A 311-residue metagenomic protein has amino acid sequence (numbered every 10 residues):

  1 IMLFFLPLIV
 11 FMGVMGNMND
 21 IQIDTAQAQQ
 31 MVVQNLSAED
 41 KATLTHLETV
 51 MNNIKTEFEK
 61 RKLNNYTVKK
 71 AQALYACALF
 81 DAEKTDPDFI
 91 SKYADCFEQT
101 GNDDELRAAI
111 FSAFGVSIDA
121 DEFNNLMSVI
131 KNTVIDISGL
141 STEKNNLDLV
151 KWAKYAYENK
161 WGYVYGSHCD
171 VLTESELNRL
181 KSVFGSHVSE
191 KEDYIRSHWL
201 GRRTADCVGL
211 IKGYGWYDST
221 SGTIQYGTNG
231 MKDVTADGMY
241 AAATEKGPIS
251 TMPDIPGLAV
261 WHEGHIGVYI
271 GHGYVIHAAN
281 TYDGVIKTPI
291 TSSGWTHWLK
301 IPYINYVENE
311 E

Functional and structural regions predicted by a protein language model:
I1-A156, E310-E311: Membrane-proximal envelope biogenesis segments
L6, S292-E311: Low-complexity, Gly/Ser/Thr/Pro-rich intrinsically disordered linker/tail segments
E83-D86, D218-G222: Short helix-capping/linker segments at secondary-structure and domain boundaries
N132-T220, E263-H265, I276-A278: N-terminal capping segments
D170, Y282, N305: Residue-level detector of flexible, active-site-proximal loop/helix-junction positions within diverse enzyme catalytic
V171-S197, G222-T251, V307-N309: Surface-exposed intrinsically disordered loops and tails
A205, K212, T220-T288: ...with weaker cross-activation on analogous glycine-rich loops/strands in unrelated enzymes
